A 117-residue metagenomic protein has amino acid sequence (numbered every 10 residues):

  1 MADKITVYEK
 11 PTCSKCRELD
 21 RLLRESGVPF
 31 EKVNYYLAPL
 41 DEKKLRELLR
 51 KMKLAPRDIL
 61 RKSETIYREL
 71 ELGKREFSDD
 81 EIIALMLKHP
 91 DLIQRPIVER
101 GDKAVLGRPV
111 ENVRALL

Functional and structural regions predicted by a protein language model:
A2-S26, F30-Y35: Local sequence-structure signature of Cys/Sec-based thiol-disulfide redox active-site neighborhoods
L37-L117: Thiol/selenol-based redox catalytic cores and closely related redox-interacting motifs
